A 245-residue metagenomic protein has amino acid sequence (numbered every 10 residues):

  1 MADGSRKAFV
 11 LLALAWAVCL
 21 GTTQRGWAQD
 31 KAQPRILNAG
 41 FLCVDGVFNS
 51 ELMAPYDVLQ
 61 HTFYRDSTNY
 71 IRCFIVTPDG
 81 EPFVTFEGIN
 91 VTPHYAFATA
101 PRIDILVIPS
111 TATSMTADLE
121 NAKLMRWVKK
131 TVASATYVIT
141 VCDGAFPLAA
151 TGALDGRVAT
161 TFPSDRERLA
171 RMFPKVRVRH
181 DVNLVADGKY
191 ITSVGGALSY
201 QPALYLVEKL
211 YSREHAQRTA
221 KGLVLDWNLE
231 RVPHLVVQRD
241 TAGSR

Functional and structural regions predicted by a protein language model:
M1-L12: Bacterial N-terminal signal peptides that target proteins for export
V10-G21: Bacterial N-terminal signal peptides
W27-V138, F146-A150, G156, E167 (+3 more regions): Extended, subdomain-level signal for the structured scaffold at the beginning of enzyme domains
A159: Anionic-ligand binding patches
A186-Y190, R239-T241: Phosphate-binding/catalytic loops
Y190-S193, L210: Active-site neighborhoods of divalent-metal-dependent phosphate/nucleic-acid chemistry enzymes
G195-S199: Short acidic alpha-helix initiation/capping motifs at coil-to-helix transition points, especially at protein N-termini
